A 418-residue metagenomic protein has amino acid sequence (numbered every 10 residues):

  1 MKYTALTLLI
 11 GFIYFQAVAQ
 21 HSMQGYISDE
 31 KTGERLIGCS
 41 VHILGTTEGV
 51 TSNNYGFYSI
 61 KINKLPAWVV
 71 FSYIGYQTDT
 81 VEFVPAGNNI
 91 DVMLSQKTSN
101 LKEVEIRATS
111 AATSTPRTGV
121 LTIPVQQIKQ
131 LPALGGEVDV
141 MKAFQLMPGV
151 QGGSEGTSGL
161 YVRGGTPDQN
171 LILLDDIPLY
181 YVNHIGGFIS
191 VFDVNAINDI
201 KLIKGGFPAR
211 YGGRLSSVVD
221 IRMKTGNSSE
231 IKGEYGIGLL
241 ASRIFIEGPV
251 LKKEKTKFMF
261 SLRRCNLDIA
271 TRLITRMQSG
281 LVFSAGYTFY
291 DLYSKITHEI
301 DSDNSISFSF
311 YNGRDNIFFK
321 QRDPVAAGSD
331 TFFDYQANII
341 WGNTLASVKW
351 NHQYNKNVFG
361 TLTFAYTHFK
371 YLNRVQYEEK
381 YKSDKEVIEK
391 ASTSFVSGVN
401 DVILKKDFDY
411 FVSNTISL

Functional and structural regions predicted by a protein language model:
S28-T32, C39-L44, W68, S72-Y76 (+3 more regions): Short, acidic, small-residue-rich periplasmic hinge/interaction motif at the N-terminus of Gram-negative outer-membrane
T47-F57: Short, acidic Ser/Thr/Gly-rich low-complexity loop/linker segments typical of extracellular and cell-surface proteins
Q77, A111-D168, L174-F207, K224-T225 (+1 more regions): Periplasmic N-terminal accessory/gating domains of Gram-negative outer-membrane beta-barrel systems
D91, M141, G159, D199 (+9 more regions): Membrane-embedded beta-strand positions in outer-membrane beta-barrel channels/transporters
A111-T113, P167, L179, K224 (+5 more regions): Structural signature of outer-membrane beta-barrel domains
F188-S190, N198-P208, S217-G248, F260-R264 (+2 more regions): Short strand-turn segments of transmembrane beta-barrel domains in outer membranes, especially the first one or two
G238-R264, S279-I317, W341-Y366, V412-S413: Transmembrane beta-barrel wall of Gram-negative outer-membrane proteins
S305-Q353, H368-G398: Flexible loop and strand-edge segments within Gram-negative outer membrane beta-barrel domains
